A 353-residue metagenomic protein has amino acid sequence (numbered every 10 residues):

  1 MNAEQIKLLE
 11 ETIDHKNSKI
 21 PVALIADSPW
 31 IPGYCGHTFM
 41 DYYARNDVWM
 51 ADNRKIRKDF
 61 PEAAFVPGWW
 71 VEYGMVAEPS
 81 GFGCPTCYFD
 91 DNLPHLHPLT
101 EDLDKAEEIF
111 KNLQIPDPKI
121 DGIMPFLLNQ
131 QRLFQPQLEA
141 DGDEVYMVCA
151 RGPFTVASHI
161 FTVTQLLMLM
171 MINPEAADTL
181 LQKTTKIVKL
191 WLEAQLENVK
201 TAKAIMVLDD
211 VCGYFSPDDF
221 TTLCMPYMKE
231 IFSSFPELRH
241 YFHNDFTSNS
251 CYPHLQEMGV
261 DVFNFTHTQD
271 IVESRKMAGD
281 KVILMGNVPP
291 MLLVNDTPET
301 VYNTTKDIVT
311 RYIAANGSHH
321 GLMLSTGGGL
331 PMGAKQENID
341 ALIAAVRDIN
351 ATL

Functional and structural regions predicted by a protein language model:
M1-Y42, W49, V66, T100 (+1 more regions): Active-site loop segments of alpha/beta catalytic cores
M40-F60: Acidic, aromatic-enriched beta-alpha/helix-loop junctions
N53-P79, G83: Membrane helical hairpin/interfacial module
Y73-P116: A contiguous, low-structure linker/loop signature
